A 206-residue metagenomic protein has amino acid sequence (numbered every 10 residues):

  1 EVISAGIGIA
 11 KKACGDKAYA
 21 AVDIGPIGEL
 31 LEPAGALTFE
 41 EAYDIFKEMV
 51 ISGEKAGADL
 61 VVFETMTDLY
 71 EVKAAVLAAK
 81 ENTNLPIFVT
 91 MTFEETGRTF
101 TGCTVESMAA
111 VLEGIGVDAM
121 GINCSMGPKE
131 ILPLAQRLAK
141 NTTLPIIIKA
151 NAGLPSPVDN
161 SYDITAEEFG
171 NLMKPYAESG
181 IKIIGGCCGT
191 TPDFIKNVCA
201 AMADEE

Functional and structural regions predicted by a protein language model:
E1-E206: Domain-level signal for soluble alpha/beta catalytic cores
